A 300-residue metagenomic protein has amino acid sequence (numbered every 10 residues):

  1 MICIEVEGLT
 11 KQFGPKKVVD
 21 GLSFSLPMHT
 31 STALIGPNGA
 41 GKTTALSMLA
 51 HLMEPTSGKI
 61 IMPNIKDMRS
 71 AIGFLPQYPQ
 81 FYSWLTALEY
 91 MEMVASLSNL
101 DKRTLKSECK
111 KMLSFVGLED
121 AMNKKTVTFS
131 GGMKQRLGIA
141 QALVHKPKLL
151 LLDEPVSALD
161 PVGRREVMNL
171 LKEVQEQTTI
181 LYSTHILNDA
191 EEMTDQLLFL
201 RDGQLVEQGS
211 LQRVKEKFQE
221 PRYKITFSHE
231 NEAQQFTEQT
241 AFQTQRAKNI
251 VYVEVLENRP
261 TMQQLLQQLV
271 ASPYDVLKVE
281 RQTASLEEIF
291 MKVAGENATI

Functional and structural regions predicted by a protein language model:
E54-S70: Conserved ABC transporter NBD signature motif
E92, S96, R103-A121: Conserved ABC ATPase "signature" region
V144-K148: A short, proline-enriched helix->beta-strand linker immediately N-terminal to the Walker B motif in ABC-type P-loop
L150-E154: Catalytic Walker B motif of ABC-type/P-loop ATPase nucleotide-binding domains
R222-V293, I300: Short, charged/small-residue-rich alpha-helical element at the C-terminal edge of ABC transporter nucleotide-binding
